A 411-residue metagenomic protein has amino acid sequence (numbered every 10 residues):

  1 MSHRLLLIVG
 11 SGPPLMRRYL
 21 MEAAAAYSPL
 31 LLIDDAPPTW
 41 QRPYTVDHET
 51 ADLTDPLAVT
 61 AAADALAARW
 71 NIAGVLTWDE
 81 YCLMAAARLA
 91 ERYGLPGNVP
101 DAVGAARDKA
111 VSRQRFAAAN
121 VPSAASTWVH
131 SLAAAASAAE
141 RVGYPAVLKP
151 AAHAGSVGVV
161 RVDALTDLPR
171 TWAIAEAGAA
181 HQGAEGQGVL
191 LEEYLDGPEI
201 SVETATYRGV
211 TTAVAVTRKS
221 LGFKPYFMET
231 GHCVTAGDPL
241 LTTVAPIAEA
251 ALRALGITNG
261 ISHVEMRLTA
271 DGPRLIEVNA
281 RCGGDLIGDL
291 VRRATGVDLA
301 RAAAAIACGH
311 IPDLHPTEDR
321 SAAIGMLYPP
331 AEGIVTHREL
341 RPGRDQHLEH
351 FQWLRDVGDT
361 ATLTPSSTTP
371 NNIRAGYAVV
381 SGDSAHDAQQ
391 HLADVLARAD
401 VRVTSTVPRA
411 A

Functional and structural regions predicted by a protein language model:
M1-A102, A133, D359-T360, T368-I373 (+1 more regions): ATP-binding N-terminal substructure of ATP-dependent carboxylate-amine bond-forming enzymes
L30, A118, A304-A411: Peripheral (often C-terminal) accessory segments that flank ATP-dependent C-N-forming ligase machineries
R92-G158, L165: A conserved helix-loop-beta module that forms one wall/lid of the active-site cleft in ATP-utilizing catalytic domains
P122-A124, P145-L148, R161-G197, V216 (+3 more regions): Conserved ATP-binding module of the ATP-grasp superfamily
G143, L268-R274, T369-N372: A short, glycine/Asx- and small/polar-enriched loop/turn that sits immediately N-terminal to a beta-strand
V160, E193, A236, R374-G382: Short, well-ordered beta-strand elements within core beta-sheets of diverse protein domains
T166, E192-I257, I261, L268 (+4 more regions): ATP-dependent carboxylate/phosphate-activation module, predominantly the ATP-grasp catalytic core and closely related
